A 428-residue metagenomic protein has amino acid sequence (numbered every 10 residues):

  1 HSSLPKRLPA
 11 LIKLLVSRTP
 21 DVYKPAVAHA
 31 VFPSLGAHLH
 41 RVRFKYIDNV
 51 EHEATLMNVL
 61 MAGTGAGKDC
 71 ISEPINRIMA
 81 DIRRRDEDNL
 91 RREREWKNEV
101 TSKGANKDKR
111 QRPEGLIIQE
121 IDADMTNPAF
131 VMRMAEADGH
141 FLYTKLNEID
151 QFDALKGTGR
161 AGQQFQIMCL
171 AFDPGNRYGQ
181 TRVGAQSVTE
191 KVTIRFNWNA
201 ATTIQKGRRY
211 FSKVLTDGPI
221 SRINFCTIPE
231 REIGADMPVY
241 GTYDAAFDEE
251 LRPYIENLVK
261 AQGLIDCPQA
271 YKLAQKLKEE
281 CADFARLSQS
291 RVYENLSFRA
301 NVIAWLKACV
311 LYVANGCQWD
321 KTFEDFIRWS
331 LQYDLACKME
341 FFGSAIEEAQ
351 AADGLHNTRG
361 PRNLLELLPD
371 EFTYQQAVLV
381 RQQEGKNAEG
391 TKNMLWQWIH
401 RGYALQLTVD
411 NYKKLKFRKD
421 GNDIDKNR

Functional and structural regions predicted by a protein language model:
H1-R428: Phosphate-handling catalytic cores of nucleic-acid transaction enzymes
